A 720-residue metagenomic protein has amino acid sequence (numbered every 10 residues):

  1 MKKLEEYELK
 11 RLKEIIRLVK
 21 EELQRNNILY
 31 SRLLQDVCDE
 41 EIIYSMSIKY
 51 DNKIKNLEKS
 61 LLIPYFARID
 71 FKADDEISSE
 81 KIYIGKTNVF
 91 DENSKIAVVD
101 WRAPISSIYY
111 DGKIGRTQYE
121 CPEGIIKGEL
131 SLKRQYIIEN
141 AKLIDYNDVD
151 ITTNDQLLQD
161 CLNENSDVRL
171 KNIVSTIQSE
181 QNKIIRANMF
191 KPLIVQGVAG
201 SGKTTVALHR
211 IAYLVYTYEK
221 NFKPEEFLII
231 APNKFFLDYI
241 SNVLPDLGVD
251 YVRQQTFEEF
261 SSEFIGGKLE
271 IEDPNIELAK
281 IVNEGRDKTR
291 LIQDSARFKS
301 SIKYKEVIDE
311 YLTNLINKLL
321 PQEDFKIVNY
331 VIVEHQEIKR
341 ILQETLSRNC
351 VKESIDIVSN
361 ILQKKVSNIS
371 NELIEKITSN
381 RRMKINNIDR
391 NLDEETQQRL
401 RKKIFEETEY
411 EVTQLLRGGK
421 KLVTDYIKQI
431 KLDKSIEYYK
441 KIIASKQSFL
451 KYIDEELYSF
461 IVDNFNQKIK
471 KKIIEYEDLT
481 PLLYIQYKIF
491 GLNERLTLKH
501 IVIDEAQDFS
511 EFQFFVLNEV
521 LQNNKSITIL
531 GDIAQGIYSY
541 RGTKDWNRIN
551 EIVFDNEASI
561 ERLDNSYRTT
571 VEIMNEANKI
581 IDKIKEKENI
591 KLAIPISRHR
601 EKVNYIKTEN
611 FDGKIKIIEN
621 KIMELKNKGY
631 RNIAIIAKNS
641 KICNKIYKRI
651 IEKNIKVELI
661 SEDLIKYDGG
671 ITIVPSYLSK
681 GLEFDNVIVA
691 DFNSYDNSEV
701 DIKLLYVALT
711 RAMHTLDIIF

Functional and structural regions predicted by a protein language model:
M1-L23, E58, L62, L158-A279 (+2 more regions): P-loop NTPase Walker
M1-V174, Q178, N182-R186: Extended, charged low-complexity regulatory segments
R169, I173, K203-A207, D478 (+2 more regions): Phosphate/oxyanion-binding active-site loops and adjacent basic polyanion-contact surfaces
T176-I184, R210, V307, Y484 (+4 more regions): Well-ordered alpha-helical segments embedded in enzymatic catalytic cores
T205-E219, L228-I229, D478-V502, F515-L517 (+1 more regions): Hydrophobic, well-ordered secondary-structure scaffolds
K234, S241-D250, Q255-E259, G266-L278 (+2 more regions): Conserved helicase motor core of SF1/SF2 NTP-dependent helicases
I271-I357: ATP-hydrolysis module of ASCE/P-loop NTPase motor domains, specifically the Walker B Asp-Glu catalytic pair
K318-H500, Q513-F514: Conserved helicase NTPase catalytic core signature
